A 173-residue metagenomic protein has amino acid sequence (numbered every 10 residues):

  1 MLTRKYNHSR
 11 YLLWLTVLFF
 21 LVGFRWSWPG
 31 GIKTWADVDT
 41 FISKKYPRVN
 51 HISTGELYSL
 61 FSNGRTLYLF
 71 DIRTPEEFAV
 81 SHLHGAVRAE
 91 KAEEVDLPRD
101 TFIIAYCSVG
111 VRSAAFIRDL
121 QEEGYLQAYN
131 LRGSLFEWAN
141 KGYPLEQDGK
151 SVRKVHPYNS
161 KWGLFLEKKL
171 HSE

Functional and structural regions predicted by a protein language model:
L2-T54, N63, A79-T101, A114-E173: Rhodanese-like catalytic fold shared by cysteine-dependent sulfurtransferases and DSP/PTP-type phosphatases
L57, R65-R73: Short hydrophobic beta-strand that contains or immediately precedes a catalytic carboxylate
Y68, F102-I104: Structural motif
D71-I72, Y106, L131: Active-site-adjacent beta-strand anchor residues
R73-A79: Short, charged N-terminal beta->alpha structural module
T74, R112-S113: Short hydrophobic/aromatic residue motifs in ordered secondary structure
V109: Phosphate/NTP-binding elements of NTP-utilizing enzymes
